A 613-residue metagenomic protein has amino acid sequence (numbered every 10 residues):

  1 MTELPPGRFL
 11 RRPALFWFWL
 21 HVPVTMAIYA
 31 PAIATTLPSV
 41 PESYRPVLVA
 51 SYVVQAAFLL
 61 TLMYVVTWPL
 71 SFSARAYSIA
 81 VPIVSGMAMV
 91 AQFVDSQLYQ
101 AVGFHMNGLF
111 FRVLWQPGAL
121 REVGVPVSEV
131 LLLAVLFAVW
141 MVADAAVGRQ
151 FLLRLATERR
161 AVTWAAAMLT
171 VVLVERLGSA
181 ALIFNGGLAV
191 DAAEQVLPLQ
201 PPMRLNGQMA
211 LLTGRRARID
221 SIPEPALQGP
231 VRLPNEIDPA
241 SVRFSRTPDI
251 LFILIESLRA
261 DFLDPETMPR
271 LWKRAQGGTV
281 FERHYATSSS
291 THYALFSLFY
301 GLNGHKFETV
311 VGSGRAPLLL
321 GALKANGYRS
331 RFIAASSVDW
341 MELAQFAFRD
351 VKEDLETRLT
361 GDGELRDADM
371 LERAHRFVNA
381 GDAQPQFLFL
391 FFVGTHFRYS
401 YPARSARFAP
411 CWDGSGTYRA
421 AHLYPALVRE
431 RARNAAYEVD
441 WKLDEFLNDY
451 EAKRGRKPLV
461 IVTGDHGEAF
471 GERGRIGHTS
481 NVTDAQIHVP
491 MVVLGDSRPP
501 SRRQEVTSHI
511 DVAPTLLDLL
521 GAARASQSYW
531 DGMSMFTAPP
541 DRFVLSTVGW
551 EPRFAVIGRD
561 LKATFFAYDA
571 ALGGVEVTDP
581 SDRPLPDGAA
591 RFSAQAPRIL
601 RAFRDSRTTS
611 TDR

Functional and structural regions predicted by a protein language model:
M1-L199: Transmembrane and membrane-interface helices of multi-pass, inner-membrane envelope-modifying transferases
T2-V22, S71-Y77, M141-L155, R159-L188 (+3 more regions): Membrane-interface soluble catalytic domains
V53, L120, E256-L258, L298 (+6 more regions): Generic structural signal for small/hydrophobic residues in well-ordered secondary structure, especially within
D95-A101, R259-F262, S290-L298, V338-A344 (+7 more regions): Short catalytic/ligand-binding loop motif for oxyanion handling, primarily in non-cytosolic enzymes, centered on
T170-G416, G532-M533: Active-site-proximal alpha/beta segments of enzymes that process anionic O-linked groups
V196-P202, L371-N379, W412-V460, R604-T611: A long, amphipathic alpha-helix that forms part of the scaffold/cap immediately adjacent to metal-dependent active
V310-P317, A426-V439, N481-I487, R498-P514 (+1 more regions): A short beta-strand-to-alpha-helix junction
E451-R498, F543-V544: Histidine-centered active-site microenvironments of extracellular/periplasmic hydrolases and transferases
